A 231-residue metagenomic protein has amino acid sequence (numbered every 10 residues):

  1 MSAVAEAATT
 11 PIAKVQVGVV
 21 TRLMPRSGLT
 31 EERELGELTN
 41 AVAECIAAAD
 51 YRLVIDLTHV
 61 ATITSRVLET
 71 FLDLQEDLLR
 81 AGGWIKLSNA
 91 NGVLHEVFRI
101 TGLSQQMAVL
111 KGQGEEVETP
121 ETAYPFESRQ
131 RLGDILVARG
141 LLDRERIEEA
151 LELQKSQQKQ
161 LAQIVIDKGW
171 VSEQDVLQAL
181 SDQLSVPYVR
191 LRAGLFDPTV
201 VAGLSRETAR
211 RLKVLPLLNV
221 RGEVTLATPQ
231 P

Functional and structural regions predicted by a protein language model:
M1, E115-P231: Non-catalytic accessory regions
M1-M24: Short beta-strand/loop segment at the start of cytosolic alpha/beta domains
A5-A7, E37, E207-R210: Short solvent-exposed loop/turn micro-motifs enriched in small/polar/acidic residues
G18-S27, L53, G222-T228: Short, aliphatic-rich beta-strand segments
V20-R22, V109, Y188: Conserved beta-strand scaffold positions in the cores of enzyme catalytic domains, especially in NTP/NDP-utilizing
G28-M107: Amphipathic alpha-helical interaction surfaces in cytosolic regulatory modules
Q106-E116: Short acidic-hydrophobic, aromatic-tinged amphipathic segments that line or gate anion-handling sites
